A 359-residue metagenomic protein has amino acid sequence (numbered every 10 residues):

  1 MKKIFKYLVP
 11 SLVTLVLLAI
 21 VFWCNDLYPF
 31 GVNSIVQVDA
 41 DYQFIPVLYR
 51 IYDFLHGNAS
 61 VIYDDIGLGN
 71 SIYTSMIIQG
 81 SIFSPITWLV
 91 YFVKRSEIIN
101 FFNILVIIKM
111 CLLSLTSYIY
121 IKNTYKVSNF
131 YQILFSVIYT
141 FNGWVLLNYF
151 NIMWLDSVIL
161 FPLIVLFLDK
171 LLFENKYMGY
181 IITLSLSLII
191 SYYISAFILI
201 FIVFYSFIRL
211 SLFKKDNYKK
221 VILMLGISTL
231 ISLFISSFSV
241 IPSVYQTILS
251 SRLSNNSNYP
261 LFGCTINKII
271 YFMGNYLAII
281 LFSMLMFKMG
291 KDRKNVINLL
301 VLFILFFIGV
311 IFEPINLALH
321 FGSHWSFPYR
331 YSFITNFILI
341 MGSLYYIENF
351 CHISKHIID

Functional and structural regions predicted by a protein language model:
M1-K3, N123-V127, D169-M178, I208-I222 (+1 more regions): Membrane-interface junctions at the ends of membrane-embedded or membrane-associated helices
M1-L27: Start-transfer (signal-anchor) and selected internal transmembrane alpha helices of multi-pass inner/ER membrane
L8, V127-L134, N175-Y180, V221-L225 (+2 more regions): Membrane-interfacial loop-to-transmembrane alpha-helix junctions, especially the N-terminal start
L12, S114, L160-L166, I208-R209 (+5 more regions): Hydrophobic transmembrane helix bundles of membrane-integrated enzymes that assemble and modify cell-envelope
L17-S117, V137-I159, F197, I248-R252 (+3 more regions): Membrane-interface coil-to-helix junctions
V38-F54, I78-P85, K220-F333: Periplasmic/ER-lumenal interhelical loops and adjacent helix-loop junctions in multi-pass membrane proteins
W88, C111-T124, N129-L172, K176-S211 (+2 more regions): Membrane-embedded helix bundles of polyisoprenyl
I104-L112, L155-L163, L199-I200, N275-I280 (+1 more regions): Membrane-embedded alpha-helical segments of multi-pass membrane proteins, especially the transmembrane helices
